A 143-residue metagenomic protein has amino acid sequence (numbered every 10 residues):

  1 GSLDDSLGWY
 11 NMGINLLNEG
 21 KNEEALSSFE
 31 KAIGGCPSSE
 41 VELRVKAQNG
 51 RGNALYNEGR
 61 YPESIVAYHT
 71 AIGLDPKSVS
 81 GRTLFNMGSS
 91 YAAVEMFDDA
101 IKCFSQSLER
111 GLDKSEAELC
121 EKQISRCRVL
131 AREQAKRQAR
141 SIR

Functional and structural regions predicted by a protein language model:
Q106-R143: Terminal, low-structured helical/coil segments at or just beyond the last alpha-helical repeat
